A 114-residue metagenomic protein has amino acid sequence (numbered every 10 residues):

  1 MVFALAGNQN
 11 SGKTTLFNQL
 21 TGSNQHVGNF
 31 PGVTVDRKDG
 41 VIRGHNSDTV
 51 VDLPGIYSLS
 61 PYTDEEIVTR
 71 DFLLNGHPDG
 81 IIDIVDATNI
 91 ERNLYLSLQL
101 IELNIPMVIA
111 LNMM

Functional and structural regions predicted by a protein language model:
M1-D64, L74-G76, G80, E102: Conserved G1/Walker A P-loop phosphate-binding module
G40-N46, V68-M114: Conserved C-terminal guanine-recognition region of P-loop GTPase G domains, centered on the G4
